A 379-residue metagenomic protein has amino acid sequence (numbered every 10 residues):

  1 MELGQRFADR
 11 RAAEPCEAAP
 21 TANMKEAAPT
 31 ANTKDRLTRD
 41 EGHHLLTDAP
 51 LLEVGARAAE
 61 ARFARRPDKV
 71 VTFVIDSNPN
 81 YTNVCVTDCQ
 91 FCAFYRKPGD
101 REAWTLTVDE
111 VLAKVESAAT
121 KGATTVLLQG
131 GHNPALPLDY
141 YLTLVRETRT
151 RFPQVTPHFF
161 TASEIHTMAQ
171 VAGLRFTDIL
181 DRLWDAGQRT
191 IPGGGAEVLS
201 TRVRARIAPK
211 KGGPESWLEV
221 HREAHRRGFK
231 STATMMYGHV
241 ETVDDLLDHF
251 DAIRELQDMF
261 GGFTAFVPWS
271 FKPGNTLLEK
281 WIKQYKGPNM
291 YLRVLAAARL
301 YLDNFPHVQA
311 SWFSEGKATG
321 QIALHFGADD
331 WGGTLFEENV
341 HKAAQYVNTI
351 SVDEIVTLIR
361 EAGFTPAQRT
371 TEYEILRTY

Functional and structural regions predicted by a protein language model:
M1-C16, N23-L52, E60, A113 (+2 more regions): Auxiliary Fe-S-binding modules of radical SAM enzymes
K34, A58, C89, L128 (+5 more regions): Conserved, mostly hydrophobic/aromatic
G55-P98, A103-Q129: N-terminal pre-triad scaffold of radical SAM enzymes
V71-S77, V126, P157-T161, I191-G193 (+4 more regions): Hydrophobic faces of well-ordered beta-strands that scaffold small-molecule active sites in alpha/beta enzyme cores
F73-P79, R96-E102, L127-D139, T201 (+2 more regions): Glycine-rich, proline-tolerant flexible connector loops at the mouths of alpha/beta enzymes
S77-P79, H132-P134, T161-I165, G195-V198 (+4 more regions): Active-site-proximal loop/turn and secondary-structure-junction residues that shape catalytic pockets, frequently
A123-H221, H225-S231, H239, H307: Conserved SAM/AdoMet-binding glycine-rich loop
Y141-P153, L174-A186, T242-F260, L292 (+1 more regions): Short, electropositive alpha-helical surface patch
